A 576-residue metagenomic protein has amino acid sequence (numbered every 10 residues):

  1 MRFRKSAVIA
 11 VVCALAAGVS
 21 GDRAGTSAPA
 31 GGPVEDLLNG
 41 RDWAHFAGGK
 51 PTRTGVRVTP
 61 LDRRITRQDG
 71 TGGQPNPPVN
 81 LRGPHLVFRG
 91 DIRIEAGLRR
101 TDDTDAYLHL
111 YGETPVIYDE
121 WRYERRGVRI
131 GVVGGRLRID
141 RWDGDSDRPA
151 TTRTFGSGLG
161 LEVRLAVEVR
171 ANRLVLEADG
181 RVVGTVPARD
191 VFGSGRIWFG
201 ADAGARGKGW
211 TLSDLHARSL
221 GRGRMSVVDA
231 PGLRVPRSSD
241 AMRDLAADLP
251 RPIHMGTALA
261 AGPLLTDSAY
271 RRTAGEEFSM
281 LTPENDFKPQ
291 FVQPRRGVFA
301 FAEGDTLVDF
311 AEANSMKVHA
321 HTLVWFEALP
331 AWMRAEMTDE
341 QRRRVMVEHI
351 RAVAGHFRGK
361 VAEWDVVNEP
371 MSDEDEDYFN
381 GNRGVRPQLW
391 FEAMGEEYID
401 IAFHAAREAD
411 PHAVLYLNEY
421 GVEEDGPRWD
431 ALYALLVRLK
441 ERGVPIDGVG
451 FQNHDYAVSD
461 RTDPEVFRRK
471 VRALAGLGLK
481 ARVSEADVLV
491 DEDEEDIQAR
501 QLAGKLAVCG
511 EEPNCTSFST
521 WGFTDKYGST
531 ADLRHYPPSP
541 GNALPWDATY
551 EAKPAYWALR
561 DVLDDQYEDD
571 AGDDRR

Functional and structural regions predicted by a protein language model:
P29-G55, P60-L61, R224-M255, D574-R576: Extracellular carbohydrate-recognition regions
Q68-I139: Secretory/extracellular carbohydrate-interaction modules and structurally similar beta-sandwich "look-alikes"
A96, L161-R170, L174-L176: Short tryptophan-centered beta-strand motifs in secreted/extracellular beta-sheet-rich domains of glycan-recognition
W142-R164: Short, aromatic/His-centered strand-loop micro-motif at the edge of beta-sheets
V186-D214: Flexible glycan-contacting loops in extracellular carbohydrate-active proteins
P231-L245, Q293, A335-M337, V345 (+7 more regions): Aromatic-rich peripheral "rim/lid" segments of glycoside hydrolase catalytic domains that contact and position glycan
I253-G262, E363-V366, I399-W429, R482-E485 (+1 more regions): Aromatic-lined carbohydrate-recognition surfaces of secreted/lumenal glycan-active proteins
E276-P294, E303-V422: Substrate-binding cleft and catalytic face of glycoside hydrolase catalytic domains, especially the flexible beta-alpha
